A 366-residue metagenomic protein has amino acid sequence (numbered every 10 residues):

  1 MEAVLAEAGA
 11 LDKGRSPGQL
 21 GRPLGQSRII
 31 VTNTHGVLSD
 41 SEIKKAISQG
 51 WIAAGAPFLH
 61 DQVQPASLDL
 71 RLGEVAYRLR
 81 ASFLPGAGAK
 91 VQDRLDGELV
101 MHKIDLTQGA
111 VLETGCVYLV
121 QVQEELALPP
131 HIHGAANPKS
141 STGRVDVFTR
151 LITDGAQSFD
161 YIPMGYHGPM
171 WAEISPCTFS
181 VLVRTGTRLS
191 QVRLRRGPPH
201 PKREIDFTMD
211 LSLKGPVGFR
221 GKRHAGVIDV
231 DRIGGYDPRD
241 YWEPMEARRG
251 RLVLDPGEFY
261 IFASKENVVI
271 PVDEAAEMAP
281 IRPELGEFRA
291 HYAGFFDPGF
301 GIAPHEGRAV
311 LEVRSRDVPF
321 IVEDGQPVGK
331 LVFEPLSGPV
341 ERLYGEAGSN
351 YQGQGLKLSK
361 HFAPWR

Functional and structural regions predicted by a protein language model:
V4, G25-R366: DUTPase catalytic domain/fold
L5, L11-K13: Short terminal hydrophobic/aromatic SLiMs and anchors at protein ends
E7, G21: Short Gly/Ser/Thr- and charged-rich N-terminal loops/segments that act as flexible capping/hinge elements
